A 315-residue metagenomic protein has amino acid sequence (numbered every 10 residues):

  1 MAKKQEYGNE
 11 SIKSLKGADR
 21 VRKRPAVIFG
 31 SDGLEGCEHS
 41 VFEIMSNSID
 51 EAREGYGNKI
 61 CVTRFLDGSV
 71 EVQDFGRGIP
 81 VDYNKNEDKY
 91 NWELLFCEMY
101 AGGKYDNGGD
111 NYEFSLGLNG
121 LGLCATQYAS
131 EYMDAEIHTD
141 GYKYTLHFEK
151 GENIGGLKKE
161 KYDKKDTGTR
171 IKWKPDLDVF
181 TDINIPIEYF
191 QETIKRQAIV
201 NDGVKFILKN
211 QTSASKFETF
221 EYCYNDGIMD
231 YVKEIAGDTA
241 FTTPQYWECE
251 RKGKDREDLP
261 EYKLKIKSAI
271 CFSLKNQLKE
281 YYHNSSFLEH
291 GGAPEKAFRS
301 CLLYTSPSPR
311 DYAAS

Functional and structural regions predicted by a protein language model:
A2-S11, L66-N91, G102-A236: GHKL-type ATPase core
G17-A18: Alpha-helix capping/hinge segments and adjacent helical runs
K23-V41, E113: Conserved short strand/loop->alpha-helix "switch" segment adjacent to the catalytic nucleotide/phosphoryl-transfer site
E35-Y56, C124-Q127: Conserved ATP-binding N-box helix of the HATPase_c
N58-T63: A conserved short beta-strand within the histidine kinase catalytic ATPase domain
V179, I183, Y282-P294: Short histidine-centered catalytic/ligand-binding loop motif
L264-L274: Short beta-strand elements
Y304-S315: Single conserved hydrophobic/aromatic residue that forms the stacking wall/gate of nucleotide- or nucleobase-binding
